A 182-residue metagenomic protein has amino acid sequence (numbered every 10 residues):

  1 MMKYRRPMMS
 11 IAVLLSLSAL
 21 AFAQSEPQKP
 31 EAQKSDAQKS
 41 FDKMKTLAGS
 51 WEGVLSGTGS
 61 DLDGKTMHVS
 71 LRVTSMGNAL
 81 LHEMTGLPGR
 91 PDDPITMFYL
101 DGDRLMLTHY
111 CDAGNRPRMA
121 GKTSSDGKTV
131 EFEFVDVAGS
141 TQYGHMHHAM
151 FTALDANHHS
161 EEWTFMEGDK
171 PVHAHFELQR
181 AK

Functional and structural regions predicted by a protein language model:
M2-I11: Bacterial N-terminal signal peptides that target proteins for export
S10-A19: Bacterial N-terminal signal peptides
A21-S25: Boundary at the C-terminal end of the N-terminal hydrophobic targeting segment
S35-E52: N-terminal helix-cap/turn-to-beta initiation motif at the start of protein domains
D63-H68, P91-I95, N115-M119, Y143-H148 (+2 more regions): Short, surface-exposed coil-to-beta transition loops
S75, D155-N157: Residue-level recognition of beta-strand termini and adjacent short loop/turns
L87-G121: Helix-adjacent hinge/juxtasegments
H158-S160, T164-K182: Edge beta-strand at a domain terminus
